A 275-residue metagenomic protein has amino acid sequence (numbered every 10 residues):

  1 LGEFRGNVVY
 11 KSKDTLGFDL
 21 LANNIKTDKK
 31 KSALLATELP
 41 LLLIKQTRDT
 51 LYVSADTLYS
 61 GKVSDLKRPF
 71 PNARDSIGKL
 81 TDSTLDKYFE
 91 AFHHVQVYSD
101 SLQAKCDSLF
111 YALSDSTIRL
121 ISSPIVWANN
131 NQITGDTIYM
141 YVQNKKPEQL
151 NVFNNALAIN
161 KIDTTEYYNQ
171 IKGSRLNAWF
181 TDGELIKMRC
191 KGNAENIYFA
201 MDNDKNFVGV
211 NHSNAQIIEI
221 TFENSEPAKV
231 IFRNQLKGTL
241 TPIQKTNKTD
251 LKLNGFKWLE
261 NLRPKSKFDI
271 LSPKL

Functional and structural regions predicted by a protein language model:
L1-L275: Structural signature for solvent-exposed beta-strand/loop edge elements and short helix-capping sites, enriched
